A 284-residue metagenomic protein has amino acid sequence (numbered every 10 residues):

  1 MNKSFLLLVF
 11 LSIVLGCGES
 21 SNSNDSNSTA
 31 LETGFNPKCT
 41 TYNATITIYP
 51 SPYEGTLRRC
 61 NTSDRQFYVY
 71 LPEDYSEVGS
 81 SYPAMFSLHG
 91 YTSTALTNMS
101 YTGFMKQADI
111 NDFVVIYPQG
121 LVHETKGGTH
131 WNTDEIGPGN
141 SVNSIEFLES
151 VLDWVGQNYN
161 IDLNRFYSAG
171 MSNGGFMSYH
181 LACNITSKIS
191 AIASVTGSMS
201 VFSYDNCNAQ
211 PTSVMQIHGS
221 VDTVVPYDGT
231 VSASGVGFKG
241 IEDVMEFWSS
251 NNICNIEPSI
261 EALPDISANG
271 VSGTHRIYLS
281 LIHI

Functional and structural regions predicted by a protein language model:
S4-I13: Sec-dependent N-terminal signal peptides
I13-K38: Bacterial Sec-dependent N-terminal signal peptides
L31-S76: N-terminal cap/lid segment of alpha/beta-hydrolase-fold proteins
N61-Y75, G79-Y167, M177-H180, N184: Serine-hydrolase catalytic machinery in alpha/beta-hydrolase-like enzymes
G90-T94, G120-T125, S172-G175, G197-V201 (+1 more regions): Solvent-exposed loop/turn segments at secondary-structure junctions within structured extracellular/periplasmic domains
Q157, N164-Q210: Primarily recognizes the serine-hydrolase "nucleophile elbow" in alpha/beta-hydrolase and SGNH/GDSL folds
S190-I260, P264-V271, I277-S280: The feature captures the conserved acid-bearing segment of alpha/beta-hydrolase catalytic domains
I282-I284: Conserved small/polar residues in nucleotide/adenosyl-binding loops
